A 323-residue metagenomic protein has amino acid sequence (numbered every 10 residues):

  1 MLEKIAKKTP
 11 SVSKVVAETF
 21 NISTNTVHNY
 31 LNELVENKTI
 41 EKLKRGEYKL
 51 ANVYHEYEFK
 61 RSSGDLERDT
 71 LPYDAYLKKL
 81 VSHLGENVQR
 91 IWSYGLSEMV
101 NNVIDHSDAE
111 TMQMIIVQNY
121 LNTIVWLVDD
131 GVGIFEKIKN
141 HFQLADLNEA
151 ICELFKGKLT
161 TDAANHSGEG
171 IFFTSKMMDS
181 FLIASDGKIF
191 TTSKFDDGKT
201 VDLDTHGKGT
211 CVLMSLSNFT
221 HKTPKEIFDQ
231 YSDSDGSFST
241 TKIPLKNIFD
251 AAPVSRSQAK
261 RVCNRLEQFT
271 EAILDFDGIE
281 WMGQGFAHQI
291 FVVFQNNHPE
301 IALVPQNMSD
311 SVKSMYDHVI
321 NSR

Functional and structural regions predicted by a protein language model:
M1-S97, H106-E110, K139, T220-Q268 (+1 more regions): Bergerat-fold GHKL ATPase/HATPase_c domain
E41, G46-E58, I104-K225, Q295: Conserved beta-strand-loop-beta-strand hairpin that lines the nucleotide-binding pocket of ATP/GTP-utilizing enzymes
I138-K139, Q284-F286: Conserved ATPase-coupling elements of RecA-like P-loop NTPase cores
F173, R261, Q289-I290: A short acidic, amphipathic alpha-helical/loop segment
D186, D277-I279, M308: Short, loop-centered acidic/histidine patches that primarily coordinate divalent metals
Q258, F286-A287: Residues at alpha-helix caps and immediate loop-helix transition turns in enzyme cores, especially N- and C-cap
V262, F269-M282: Short, glycine-/small-residue-enriched flexible loop/hinge segments at domain edges that mediate gating
A287-N297: Short, non-transmembrane amphipathic alpha-helical segments
